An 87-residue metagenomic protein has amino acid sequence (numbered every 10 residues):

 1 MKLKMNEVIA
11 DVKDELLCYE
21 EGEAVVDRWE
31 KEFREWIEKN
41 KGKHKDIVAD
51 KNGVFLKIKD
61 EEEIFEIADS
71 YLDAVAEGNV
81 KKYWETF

Functional and structural regions predicted by a protein language model:
M1-L3, K82-F87: Short intrinsically disordered terminal tails
L3-E23: N-terminal acidic leader/helix
L17-W84: Acidic, low-complexity, intrinsically disordered interaction modules
